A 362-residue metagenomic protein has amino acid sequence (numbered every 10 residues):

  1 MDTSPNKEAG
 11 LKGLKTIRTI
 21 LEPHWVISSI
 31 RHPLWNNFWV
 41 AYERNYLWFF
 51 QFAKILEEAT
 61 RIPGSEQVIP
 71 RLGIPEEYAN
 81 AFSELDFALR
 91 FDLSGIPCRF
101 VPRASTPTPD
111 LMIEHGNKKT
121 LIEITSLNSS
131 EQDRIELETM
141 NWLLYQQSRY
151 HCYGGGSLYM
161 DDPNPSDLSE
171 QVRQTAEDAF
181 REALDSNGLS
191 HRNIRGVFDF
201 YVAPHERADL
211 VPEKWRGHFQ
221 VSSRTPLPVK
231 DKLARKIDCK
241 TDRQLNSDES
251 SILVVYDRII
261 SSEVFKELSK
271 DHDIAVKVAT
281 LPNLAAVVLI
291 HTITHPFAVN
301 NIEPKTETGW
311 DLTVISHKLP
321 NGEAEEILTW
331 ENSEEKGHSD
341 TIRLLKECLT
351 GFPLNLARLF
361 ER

Functional and structural regions predicted by a protein language model:
M1-S94, P102-A104, T125-R362: Charged, structured surface patches that assemble and position nucleic-acid processing machinery
P97: Residue-level detector of anion-binding/catalytic polar loops
S105-I124: Short acidic loop-to-beta-strand element that houses the catalytic metal-binding Asp/Glu of nuclease active sites
